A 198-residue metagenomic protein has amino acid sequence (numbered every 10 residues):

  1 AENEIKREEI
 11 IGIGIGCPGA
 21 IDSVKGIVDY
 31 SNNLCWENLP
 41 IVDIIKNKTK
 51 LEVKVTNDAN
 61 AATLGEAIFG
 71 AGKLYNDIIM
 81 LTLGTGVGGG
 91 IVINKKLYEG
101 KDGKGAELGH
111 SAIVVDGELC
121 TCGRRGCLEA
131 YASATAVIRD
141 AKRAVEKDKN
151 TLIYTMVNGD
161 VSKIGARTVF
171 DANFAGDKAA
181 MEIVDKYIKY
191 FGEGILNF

Functional and structural regions predicted by a protein language model:
A1-G12, D22-K25, I41-V53, G65-N76 (+2 more regions): ATP-binding/phosphotransfer module of carbohydrate and carboxylate kinases, centering on a glycine-rich
C17, N57, I93-N94: A cytosolic small-molecule/anion-sensing beta-strand core signal
I27-L34: Short glycine-enriched, charge-decorated loop/helix-capping segments at active-site entrances that position
D58, G84: Active-site glycine-centered loops adjacent to acidic/histidine catalytic or metal-binding residues that shape
A59-T63: Active-site-adjacent loop/helix segments that line or gate small-molecule/cofactor pockets in enzymes
I79-L81: Conserved beta-strand elements of the Class I
G88-V92: Short beta-strand scaffold segments in enzyme catalytic cores
K104-E107: Structural signature of FAD isoalloxazine-binding scaffolds in flavoprotein oxidoreductases
